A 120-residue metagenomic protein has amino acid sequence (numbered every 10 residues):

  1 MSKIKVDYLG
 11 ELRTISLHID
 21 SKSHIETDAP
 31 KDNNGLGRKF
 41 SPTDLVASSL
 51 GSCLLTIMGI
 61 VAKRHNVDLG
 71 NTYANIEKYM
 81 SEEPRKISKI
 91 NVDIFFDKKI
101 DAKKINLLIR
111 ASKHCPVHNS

Functional and structural regions predicted by a protein language model:
M1-S48, G59-S120: Extended beta-strand/beta-hairpin segments
C53-L54: Alpha-helical metal-binding/catalytic segments enriched in His/Glu/Asp
